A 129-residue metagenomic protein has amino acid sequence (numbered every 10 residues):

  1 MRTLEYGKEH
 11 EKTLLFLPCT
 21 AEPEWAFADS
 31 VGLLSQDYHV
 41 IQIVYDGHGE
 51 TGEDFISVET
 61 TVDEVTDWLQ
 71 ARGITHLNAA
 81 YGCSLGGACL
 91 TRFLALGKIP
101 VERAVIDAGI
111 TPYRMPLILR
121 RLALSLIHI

Functional and structural regions predicted by a protein language model:
Y6-E50: Conserved HGGG/HGGXW glycine-rich cap/lid loop of the alpha/beta-hydrolase fold
F27, T51-I56, P116-L117: Conserved catalytic-core motifs of eukaryotic protein kinase domains, centered on the activation segment
Q42-A79: Active-site loop/oxyanion-hole signature of alpha/beta-hydrolase fold enzymes
A80-G82, D107: Short beta-strand immediately N-terminal to the catalytic nucleophile in serine-hydrolase-like folds
G87-K98: Short glycine-enriched nucleophile-adjacent loop and the immediately C-terminal alpha-helix near the catalytic center
V105-R114: Active-site nucleophile loop of the alpha/beta-hydrolase fold
I127-I129: Conserved small/polar residues in nucleotide/adenosyl-binding loops
